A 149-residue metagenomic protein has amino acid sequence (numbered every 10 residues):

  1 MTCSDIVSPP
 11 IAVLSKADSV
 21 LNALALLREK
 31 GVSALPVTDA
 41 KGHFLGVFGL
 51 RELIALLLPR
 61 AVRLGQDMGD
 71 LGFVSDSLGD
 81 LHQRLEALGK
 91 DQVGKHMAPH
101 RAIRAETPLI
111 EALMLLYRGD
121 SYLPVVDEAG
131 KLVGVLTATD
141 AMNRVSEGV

Functional and structural regions predicted by a protein language model:
M1-L26, V32, V37-A40, F44-L45 (+3 more regions): Bateman/CBS regulatory modules and CBS-like beta-alpha motifs in cytosolic regions of diverse proteins
N22-E29, K41, L50, L56-L58 (+1 more regions): N-terminal non-globular leader segments, chiefly Sec-dependent signal peptides
L45-R51, V133-M142: Short hydrophobic beta-strand motif reused across regulatory alpha/beta modules
G49-L58, D76-H82: N-terminal short leaders/motifs
I54-G69, A141-V149: A short, polar/charged loop-to-alpha-helix boundary motif
